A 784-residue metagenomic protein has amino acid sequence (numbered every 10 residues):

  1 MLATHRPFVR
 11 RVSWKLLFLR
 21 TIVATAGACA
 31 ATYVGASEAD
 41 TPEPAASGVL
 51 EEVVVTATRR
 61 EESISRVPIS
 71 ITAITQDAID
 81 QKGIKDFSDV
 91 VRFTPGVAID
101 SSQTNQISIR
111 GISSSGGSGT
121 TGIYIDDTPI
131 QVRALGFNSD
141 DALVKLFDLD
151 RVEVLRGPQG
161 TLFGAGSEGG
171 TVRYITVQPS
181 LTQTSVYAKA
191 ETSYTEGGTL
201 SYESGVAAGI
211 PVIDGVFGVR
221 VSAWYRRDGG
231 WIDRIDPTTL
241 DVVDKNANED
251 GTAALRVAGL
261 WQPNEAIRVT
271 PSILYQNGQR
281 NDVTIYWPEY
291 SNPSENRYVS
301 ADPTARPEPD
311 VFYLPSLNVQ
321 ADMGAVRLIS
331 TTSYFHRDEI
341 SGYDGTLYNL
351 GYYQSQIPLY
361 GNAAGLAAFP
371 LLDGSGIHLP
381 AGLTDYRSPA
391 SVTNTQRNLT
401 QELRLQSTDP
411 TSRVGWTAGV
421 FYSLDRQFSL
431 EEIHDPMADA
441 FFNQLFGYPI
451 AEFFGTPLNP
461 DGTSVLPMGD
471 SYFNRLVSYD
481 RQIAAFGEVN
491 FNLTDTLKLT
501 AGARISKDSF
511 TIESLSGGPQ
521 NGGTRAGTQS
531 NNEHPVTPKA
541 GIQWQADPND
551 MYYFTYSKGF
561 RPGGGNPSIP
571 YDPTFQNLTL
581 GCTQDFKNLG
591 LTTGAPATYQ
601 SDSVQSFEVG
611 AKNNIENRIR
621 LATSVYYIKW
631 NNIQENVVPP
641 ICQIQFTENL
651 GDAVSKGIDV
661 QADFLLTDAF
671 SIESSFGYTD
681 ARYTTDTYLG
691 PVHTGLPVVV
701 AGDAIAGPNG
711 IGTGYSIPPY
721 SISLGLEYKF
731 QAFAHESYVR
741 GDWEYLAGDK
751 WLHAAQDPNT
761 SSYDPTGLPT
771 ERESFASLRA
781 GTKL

Functional and structural regions predicted by a protein language model:
M1-I84, D89-R92, E265, P315: N-terminal Sec signal peptide and the immediately downstream disordered periplasmic leader that contains the TonB box
P7-R10, L19-I22, Q396-Q406, P410 (+4 more regions): Conserved C-terminal beta-signal and adjacent last beta-strands/turns of outer-membrane beta-barrel proteins
T56, S88-T128, D150: Extracytoplasmic beta-strand/coil segments of soluble accessory domains associated with Gram-negative outer-membrane
F87-V90, N105-R110, T121-D126, D140-K145 (+2 more regions): N-terminal periplasmic accessory domains that precede and gate Gram-negative outer-membrane beta-barrel machines
T128-R156: Short acidic/polar hinge/loop motifs at secondary-structure boundaries that mediate gating or recognition
S185, E196-N281, V311-P315, T395-T400 (+6 more regions): Transmembrane beta-barrel wall of Gram-negative outer-membrane proteins
G205, N318-M323, R327-S333, R337-G345 (+9 more regions): Membrane-embedded beta-barrel scaffold of Gram-negative outer-membrane proteins
D495, L499, R620-W630, E648-A754: Gram-negative outer-membrane beta-barrel transporters
